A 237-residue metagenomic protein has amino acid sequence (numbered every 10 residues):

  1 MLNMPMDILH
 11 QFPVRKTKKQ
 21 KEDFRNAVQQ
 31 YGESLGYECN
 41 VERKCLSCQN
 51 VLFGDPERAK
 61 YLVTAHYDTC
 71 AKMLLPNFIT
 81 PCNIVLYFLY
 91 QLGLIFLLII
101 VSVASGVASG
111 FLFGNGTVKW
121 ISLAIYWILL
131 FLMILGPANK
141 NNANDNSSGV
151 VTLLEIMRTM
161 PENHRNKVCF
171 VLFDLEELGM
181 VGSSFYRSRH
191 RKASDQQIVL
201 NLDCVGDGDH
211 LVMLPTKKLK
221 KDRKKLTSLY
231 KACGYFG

Functional and structural regions predicted by a protein language model:
M1-D23, Q29-Y31, L135-K140, I198-V199 (+1 more regions): N-terminal capping segment at the start of a domain
M1-K18, G36, E57-K60, A71-M73 (+2 more regions): N-terminal hydrophobic or amphipathic helices/low-complexity stretches enriched in small/hydrophobic/Pro/Gly
F12-R58, L74-G106: A non-catalytic alpha/beta surface segment that caps or lines the substrate-entry region of metallo-dependent hydrolase
K60-H66: Short beta-strand element of the alpha/beta-hydrolase
H66-C70, V205: Short glycine-rich anion-binding loops that position phosphate/pyrophosphate groups of nucleotides and phosphorylated
G106-D222: Acidic/histidine-rich catalytic neighborhood of metal-dependent amide-processing enzymes
L226-L229: Acidic, glycine-rich loop-and-strand cores that form catalytic or ligand-binding grooves in diverse globular domains
G234-G237: Short catalytic/ligand-gating loop segments at beta-alpha or beta-beta junctions within enzyme catalytic domains
